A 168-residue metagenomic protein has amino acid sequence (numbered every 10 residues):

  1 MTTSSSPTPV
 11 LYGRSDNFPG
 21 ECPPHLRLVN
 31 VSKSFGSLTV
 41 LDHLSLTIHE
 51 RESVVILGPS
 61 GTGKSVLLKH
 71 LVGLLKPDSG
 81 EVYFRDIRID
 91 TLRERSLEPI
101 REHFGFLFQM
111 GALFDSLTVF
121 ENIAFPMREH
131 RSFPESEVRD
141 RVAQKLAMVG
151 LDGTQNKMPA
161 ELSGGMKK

Functional and structural regions predicted by a protein language model:
L57-P59: The feature captures the beta-strand-to-loop junction immediately N-terminal to the Walker
V72: Helix-to-loop junction immediately C-terminal to a conserved catalytic motif
G80-I89: Conserved ABC transporter NBD signature motif
I87-R88, E135-T154: Conserved ABC ATPase "signature" region
I89-G105, E129, E135-S136: ABC ATPase NBD coupling module
S116-F125: Short coil-to-helix segment of the ABC ATPase nucleotide-binding domain corresponding to the Q-loop/switch region
M158-L162, M166: Conserved ABC ATPase signature
